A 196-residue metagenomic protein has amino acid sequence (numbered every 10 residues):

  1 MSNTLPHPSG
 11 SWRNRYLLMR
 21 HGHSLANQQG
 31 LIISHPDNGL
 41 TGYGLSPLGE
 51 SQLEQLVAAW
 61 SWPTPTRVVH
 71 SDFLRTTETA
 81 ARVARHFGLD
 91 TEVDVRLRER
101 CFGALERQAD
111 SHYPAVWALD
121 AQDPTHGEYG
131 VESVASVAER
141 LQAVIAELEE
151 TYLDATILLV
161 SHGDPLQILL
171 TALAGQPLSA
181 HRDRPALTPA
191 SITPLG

Functional and structural regions predicted by a protein language model:
S2-R15, M19, H23-F87: Active-site-proximal alpha-helix that buttresses catalytic centers in soluble enzyme cores
Y16, L153-G163: Generic beta-sheet signal
S24, P165-L166: Short active-site segment of divalent metal-dependent hydrolases/proteases that encodes the spacing between
Q28-I32, G103-R107, T171-A172: Short aromatic-enriched loop/helix-cap "lid" or pocket-rim segments at secondary-structure transitions that line
G39, G44, R85-Q142: Phosphate-handling substructures
S61-T64, L148-A155: Glycine-rich phosphate-binding loop signature in dinucleotide/nucleotide-binding domains
H70-S71, E139, V160-S161: Short beta-strand scaffold positions
Q176-G196: Domain-level recognition of soluble alpha/beta enzyme cores, biased toward histidine phosphatases/phosphomutases
